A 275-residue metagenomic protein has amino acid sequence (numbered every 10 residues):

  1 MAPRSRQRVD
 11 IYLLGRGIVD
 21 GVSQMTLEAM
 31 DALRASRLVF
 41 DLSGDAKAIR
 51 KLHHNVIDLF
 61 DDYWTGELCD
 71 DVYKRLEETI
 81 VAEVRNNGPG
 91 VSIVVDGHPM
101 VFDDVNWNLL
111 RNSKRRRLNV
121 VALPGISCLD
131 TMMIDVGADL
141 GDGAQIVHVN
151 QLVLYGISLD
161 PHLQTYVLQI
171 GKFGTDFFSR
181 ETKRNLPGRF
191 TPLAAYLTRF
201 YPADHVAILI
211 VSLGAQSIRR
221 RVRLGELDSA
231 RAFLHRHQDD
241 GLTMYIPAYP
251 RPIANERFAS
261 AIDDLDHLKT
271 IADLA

Functional and structural regions predicted by a protein language model:
M1-L123, L242-T243, H267-A275: Class I S-adenosyl-L-methionine
A2-L14, A32, L38, N119-V121 (+1 more regions): Beta-strand/loop-alpha-helix module characteristic of Rossmann-like adenine-cofactor folds
